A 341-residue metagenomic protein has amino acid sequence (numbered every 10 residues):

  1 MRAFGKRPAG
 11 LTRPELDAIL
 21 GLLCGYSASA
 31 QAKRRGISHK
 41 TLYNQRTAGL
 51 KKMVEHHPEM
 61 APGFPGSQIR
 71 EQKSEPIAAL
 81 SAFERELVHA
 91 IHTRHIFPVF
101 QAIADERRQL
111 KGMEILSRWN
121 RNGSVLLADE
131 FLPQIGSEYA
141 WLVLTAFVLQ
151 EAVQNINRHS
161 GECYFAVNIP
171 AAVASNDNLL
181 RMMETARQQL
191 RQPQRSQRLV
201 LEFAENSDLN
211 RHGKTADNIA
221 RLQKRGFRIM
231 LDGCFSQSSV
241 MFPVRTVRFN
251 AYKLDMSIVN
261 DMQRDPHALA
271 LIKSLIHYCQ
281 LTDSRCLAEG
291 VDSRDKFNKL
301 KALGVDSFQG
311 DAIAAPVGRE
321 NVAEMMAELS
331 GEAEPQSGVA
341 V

Functional and structural regions predicted by a protein language model:
M1-T41: Helix-turn-helix DNA-binding segment
A3-K6, L50-A78: Basic, Lys/Arg-enriched C-terminal extension of HTH/homeodomain DNA-binding domains
G25, G36, V54, F235-S238: Central "turn" residue of the DNA-binding helix-turn-helix
L42, E75-A78, N120-N122, E202-N210 (+1 more regions): EAL-family c-di-GMP phosphodiesterase catalytic domain
Q45-A48: Residues within the DNA-recognition helix of helix-turn-helix
G66-F97, I135-Y139, L179-L180, V322-V341: C-di-GMP signaling machinery
Q72-Q134, Q309, P316-G318: Active-site core of bacterial EAL-family cyclic-dinucleotide phosphodiesterase domains
L110-G112, A140-A216, G290: Catalytic core of bacterial c-di-GMP phosphodiesterases, primarily the EAL and HD-GYP domains, capturing alpha-helical
